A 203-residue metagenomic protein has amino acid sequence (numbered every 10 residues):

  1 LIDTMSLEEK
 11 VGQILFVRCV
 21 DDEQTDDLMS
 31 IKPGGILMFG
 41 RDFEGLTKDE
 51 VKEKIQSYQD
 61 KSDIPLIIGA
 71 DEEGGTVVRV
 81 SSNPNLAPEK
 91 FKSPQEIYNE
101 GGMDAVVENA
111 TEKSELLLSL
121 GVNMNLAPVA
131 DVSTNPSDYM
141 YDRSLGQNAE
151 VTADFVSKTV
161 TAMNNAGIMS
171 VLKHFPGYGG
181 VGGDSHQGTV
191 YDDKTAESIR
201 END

Functional and structural regions predicted by a protein language model:
L1-E23, E73, T159: Boundary/entry segment of secreted carbohydrate-active catalytic domains
E8-V11, M29-S30, K61-S62, M163-N165: Extracellular/periplasmic catalytic domains that process cell-envelope and extracellular macromolecules
R18-D21, E197-N202: A general structural motif
M29-T152, H174, G179-T195: Enzymes and membrane/adaptor proteins characterized by extended Gly/Ser/Thr/Asp/Glu-rich, aromatic-dotted
T159, N165-V171: Rossmann-like dinucleotide/phosphate-binding beta-alpha-beta segment
